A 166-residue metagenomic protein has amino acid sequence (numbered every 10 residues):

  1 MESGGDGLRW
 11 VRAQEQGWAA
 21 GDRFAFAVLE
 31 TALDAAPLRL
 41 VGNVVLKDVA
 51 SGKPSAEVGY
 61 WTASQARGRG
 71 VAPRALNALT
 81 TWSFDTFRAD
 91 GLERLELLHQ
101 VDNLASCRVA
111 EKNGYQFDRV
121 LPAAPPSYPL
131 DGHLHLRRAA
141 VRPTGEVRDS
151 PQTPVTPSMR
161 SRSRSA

Functional and structural regions predicted by a protein language model:
M1-A13, F24: Conserved GNAT-fold acetyl-CoA-binding loop/helix
R12-E15, F84: Generic structural signal for well-ordered alpha-helical scaffold segments
G17-A20: Soluble sensory domains of the PAS superfamily and closely related sensory modules
R23-L29: A short glycine-rich, hydrophobically flanked beta-strand micro-motif that places a catalytic Asp/Glu for divalent metal
L29, L33-A166: Acyl-donor (CoA/ACP) binding surface of acyl/acetyltransferases
